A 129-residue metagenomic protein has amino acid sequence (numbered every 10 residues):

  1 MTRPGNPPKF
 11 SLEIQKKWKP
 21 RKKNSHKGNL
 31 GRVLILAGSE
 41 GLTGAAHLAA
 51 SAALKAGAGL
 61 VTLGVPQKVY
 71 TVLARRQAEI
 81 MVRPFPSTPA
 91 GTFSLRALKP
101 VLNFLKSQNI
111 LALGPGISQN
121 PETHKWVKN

Functional and structural regions predicted by a protein language model:
M1-N129: Small-residue (G/A/S/T)-rich helix-start motifs and N-terminal tracts that mark the onset
